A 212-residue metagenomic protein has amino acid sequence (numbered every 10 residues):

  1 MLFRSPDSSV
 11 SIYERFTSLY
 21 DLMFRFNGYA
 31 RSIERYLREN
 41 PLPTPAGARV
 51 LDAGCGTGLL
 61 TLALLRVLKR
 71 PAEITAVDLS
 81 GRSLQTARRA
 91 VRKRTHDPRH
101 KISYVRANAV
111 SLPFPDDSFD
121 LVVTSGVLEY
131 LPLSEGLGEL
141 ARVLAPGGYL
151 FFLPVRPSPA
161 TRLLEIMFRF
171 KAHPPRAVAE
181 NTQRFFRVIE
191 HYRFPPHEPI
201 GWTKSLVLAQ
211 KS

Functional and structural regions predicted by a protein language model:
F3-T44, L59, A63: Conserved class I S-adenosyl-L-methionine
L51, T57-V110: Class I SAM-dependent methyltransferase SAM/SAH-binding core
S111-D116: Short conserved loop adjoining the S-adenosyl-L-methionine
V123: A conserved beta-strand element that flanks and buttresses the S-adenosyl-L-methionine
E135-P146: A short glycine-rich, Lys/Arg-flanked "PGG" loop and its adjoining helix->strand segment in the class I
G148-P154: Conserved beta-strand signature within the Rossmann-like core of class I S-adenosyl-L-methionine
F170-F185: Short alpha-helix
F194-S212: Core SAM-dependent methyltransferase catalytic element
